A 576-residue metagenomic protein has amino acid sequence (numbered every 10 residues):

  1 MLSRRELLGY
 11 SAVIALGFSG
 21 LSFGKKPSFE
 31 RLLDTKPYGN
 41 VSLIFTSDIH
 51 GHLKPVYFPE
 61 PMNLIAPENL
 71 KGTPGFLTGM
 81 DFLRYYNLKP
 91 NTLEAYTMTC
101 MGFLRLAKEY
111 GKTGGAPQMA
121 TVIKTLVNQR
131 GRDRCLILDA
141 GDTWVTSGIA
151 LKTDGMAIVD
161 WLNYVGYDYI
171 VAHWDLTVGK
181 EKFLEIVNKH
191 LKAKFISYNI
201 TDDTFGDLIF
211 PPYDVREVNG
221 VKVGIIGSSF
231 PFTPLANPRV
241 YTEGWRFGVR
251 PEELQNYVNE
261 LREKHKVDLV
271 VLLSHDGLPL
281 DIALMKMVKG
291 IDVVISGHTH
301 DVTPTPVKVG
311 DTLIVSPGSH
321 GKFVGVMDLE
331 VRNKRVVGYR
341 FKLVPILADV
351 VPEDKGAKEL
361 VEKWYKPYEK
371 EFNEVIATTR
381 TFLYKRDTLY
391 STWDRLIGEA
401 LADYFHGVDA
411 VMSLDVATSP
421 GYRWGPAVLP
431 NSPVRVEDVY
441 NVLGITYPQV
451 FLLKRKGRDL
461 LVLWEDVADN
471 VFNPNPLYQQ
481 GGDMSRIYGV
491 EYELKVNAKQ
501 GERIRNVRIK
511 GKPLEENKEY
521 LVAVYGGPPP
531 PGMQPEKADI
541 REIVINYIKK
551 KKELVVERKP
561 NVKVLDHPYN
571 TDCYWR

Functional and structural regions predicted by a protein language model:
M1-A15: N-terminal secretory signal peptides and thylakoid transit peptides that target proteins across membranes
S3-R4, G24-K25, I504: Short, intrinsically disordered low-complexity segments
L8-Y10, F18, F23-D349, W393-A400 (+1 more regions): Acidic, metal/ion-coordinating pockets
V13, V267, I291, G407 (+1 more regions): A general structural signal for well-ordered secondary-structure junctions
I14, K289, T303, V556-E557 (+1 more regions): N-terminal non-cleavable signal-anchor helices
A15-L16, A468: Residue-level detector of secondary-structure transition/capping positions
F29-V122, N128, V159, Y164 (+3 more regions): Catalytic centers of hydrolytic enzymes
